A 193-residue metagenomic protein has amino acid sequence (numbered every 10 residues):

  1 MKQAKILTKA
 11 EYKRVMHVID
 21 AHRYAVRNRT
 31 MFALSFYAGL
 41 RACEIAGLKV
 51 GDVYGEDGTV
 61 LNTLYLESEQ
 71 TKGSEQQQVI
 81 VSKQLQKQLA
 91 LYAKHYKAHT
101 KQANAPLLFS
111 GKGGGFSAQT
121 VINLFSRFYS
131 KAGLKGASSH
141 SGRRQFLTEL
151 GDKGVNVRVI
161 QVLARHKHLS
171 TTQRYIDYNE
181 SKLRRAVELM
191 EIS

Functional and structural regions predicted by a protein language model:
K2, Q70-A90, N104-L124: C-terminal catalytic core of Y-nucleophile DNA break-rejoin enzymes
K2-I6, I192-S193: C-terminal secondary-structure termini that scaffold catalytic or DNA-interacting sites
K9-A38, A42, T100: Basic, Lys/Arg- and aromatic-enriched nucleic-acid-binding interface segment
N28, K135-K153: Short basic/aromatic active-site micro-motif
E44-A46, A137, L147, V155-H166: Active-site-proximal segment of tyrosine recombinases
G47-Q76, K83-L85: Conserved tyrosine-mediated DNA breakage-rejoining catalytic core shared by Y-recombinases
G47-Y54, Q161-K167, I176-D177: A short, basic/aromatic helix-end/turn motif that makes direct DNA contacts
Q70, H166, S170-L189: Catalytic-site neighborhood detector that most strongly recognizes the C-terminal catalytic loop/helix of tyrosine
